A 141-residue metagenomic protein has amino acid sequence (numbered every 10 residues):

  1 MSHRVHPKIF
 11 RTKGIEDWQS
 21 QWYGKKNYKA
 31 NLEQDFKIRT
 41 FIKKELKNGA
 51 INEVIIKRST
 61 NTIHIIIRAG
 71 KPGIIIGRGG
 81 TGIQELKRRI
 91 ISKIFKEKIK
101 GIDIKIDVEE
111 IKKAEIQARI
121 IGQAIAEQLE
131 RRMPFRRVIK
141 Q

Functional and structural regions predicted by a protein language model:
M1-Q141: RNA-contacting regions in translation and RNA-metabolism proteins, encompassing KH/S1 modules where present
